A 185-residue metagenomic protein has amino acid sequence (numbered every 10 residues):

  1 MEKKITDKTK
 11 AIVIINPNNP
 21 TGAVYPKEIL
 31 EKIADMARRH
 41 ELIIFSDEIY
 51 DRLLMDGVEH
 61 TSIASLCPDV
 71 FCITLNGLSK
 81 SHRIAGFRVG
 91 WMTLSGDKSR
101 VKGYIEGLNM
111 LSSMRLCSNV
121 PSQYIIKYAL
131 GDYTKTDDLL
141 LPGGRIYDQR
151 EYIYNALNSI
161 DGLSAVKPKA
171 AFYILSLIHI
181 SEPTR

Functional and structural regions predicted by a protein language model:
M1-H60: Active-site phosphate-binding strand-loop segment of PLP-dependent enzymes
E2-D7, E28-R39, E106, M110 (+1 more regions): Replace "anionic and nucleotidyl ligands
K8, P68-F71, G162: Glycine-centered tight turns that cap/initiate beta-strands
S65-G144, Y154-A156: Conserved core segment of the aminotransferase class I/II
K127, G143-Y154, A165-L177: Conserved glycine-rich beta-strand-loop-beta hairpin in the small C-terminal domain of fold type I
S176-T184: Residue-level detector of conserved catalytic or cofactor/ligand-binding positions in enzyme active sites
